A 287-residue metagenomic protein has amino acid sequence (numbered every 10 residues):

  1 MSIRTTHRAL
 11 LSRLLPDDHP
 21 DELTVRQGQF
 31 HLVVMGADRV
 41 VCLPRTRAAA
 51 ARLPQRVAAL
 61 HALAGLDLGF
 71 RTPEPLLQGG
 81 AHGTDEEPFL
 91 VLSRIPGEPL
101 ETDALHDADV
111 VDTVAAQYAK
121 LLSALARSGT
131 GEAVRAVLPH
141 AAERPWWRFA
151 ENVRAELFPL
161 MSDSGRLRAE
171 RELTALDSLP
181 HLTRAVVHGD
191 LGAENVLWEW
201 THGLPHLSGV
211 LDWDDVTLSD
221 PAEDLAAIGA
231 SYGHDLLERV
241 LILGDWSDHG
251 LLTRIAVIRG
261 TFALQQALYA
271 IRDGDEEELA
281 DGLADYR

Functional and structural regions predicted by a protein language model:
S2-D18, G80-T84, L90, P96 (+4 more regions): An alpha-helical support segment within catalytic cores of ATP-dependent transferases
D17-H19, G36-V40, L68-G69, A230-H234 (+1 more regions): Short glycine/proline-enriched coil/turn segments at helix->beta-strand junctions
D17-L23, D163-L167, W246-I255: Short, surface-exposed acidic
D21-L138: ATP-binding pocket architecture of kinase catalytic cores
G28-F30, G97-L100, D215-R287: Helix-rich C-terminal or lid/interface subdomains of diverse kinases
H31-M35, V41, P75, L173-E223: Active-site acidic catalytic loop and adjacent metal/ATP-binding pocket of ATP-dependent phosphoryl transfer enzymes
F70, V110, L182, D235 (+1 more regions): Membrane-helix interface segments
